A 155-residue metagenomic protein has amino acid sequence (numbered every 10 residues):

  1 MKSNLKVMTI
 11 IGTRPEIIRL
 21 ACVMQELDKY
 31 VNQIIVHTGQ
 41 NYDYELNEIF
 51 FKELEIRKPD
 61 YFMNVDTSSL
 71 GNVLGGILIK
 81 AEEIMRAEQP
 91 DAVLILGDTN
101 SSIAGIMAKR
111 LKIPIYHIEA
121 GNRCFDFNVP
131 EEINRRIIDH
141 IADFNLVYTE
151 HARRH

Functional and structural regions predicted by a protein language model:
M1-Q40: N-terminal subdomain of nucleotide-sugar transferases
K6, D91-A92: Structural motif
T13, G97-D98, T149-H151: Helix N-cap/beta->alpha junction signal
N32-V73: Conserved nucleotide-sugar phosphate-binding/catalytic loop shared by glycosyltransferases and other
N64-D66, L96-G97, I118-G121: Short beta->alpha connector loops at strand-helix junctions that form conserved, small/polar/Pro-enriched
L70-Q89: An amphipathic, basic-hydrophobic alpha-helix
L94-L111: An aromatic- and histidine-rich active-site surface loop
I113-H155: Active-site-proximal region of nucleotide-activated glycan assembly enzymes, centered on histidine/acidic-rich loops
